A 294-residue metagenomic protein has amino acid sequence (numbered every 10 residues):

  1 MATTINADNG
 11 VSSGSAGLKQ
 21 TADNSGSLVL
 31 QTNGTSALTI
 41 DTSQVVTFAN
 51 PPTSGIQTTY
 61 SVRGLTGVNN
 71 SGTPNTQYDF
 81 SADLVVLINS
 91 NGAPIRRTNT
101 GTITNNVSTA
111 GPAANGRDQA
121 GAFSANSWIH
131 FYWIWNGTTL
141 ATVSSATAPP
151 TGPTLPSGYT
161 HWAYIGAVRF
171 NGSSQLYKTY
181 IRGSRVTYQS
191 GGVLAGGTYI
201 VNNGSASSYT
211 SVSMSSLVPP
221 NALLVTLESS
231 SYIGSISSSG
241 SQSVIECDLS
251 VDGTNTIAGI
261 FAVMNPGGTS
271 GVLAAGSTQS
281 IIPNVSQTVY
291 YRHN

Functional and structural regions predicted by a protein language model:
M1, S13-A16, Q20-S25, T59-Y164 (+1 more regions): Surface-exposed receptor/substrate recognition regions of extracellular proteins
T4-G10, G17-D23, S27-N33, A37-T42 (+2 more regions): Beta-strand-rich, repetitive solenoid scaffolds
A16-L18, D118-A120, T210-S215, T278: Generic recognition of flexible, low-complexity loop/linker segments
V29, L38-S43, R97-N99, S144 (+1 more regions): Short amphipathic beta-strand/extended segments with alternating polar/hydrophobic composition
T58-P94, A125-W135, Y164, R169 (+1 more regions): Beta-rich globular "head" domains
H161-F170, Q175, S280-N294: Noncatalytic modules at the cell exterior or secretory-pathway interfaces, chiefly beta-strand-rich lectin/adhesion
G268-S286: Beta-sandwich interaction modules
